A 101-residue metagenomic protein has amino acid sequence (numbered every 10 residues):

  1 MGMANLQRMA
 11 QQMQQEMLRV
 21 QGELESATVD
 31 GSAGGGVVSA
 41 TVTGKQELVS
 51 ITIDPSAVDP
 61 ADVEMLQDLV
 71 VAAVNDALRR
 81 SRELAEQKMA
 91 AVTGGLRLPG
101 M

Functional and structural regions predicted by a protein language model:
M1-D30, R80-M101: Long amphipathic alpha-helical segments used for membrane anchoring, targeting, substrate engagement, or oligomerization
A10, Q46, V70: Residue-level signature of catalytic and energy-coupling elements of molecular machines, predominantly ATP/GTP-dependent
S26, D30-I51: N-terminal intrinsically disordered, cationic/polar leader segments that include organellar targeting peptides
I51-V63: A short interface-forming secondary-structure element
E64-D68: A short, well-structured alpha-helical segment
L69, A73-L84: Stable alpha-helical structural segments in soluble proteins, enriched in small hydrophobic residues
